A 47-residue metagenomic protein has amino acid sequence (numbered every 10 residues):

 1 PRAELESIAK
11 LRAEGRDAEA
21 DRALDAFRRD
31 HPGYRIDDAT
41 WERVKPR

Functional and structural regions predicted by a protein language model:
R2-A3: Alpha-helix N-cap/N′ positions at the starts of helices
D17-A18, R22-R47: Short, charge-rich amphipathic alpha-helical segments embedded in non-transmembrane helical bundles/solenoids
